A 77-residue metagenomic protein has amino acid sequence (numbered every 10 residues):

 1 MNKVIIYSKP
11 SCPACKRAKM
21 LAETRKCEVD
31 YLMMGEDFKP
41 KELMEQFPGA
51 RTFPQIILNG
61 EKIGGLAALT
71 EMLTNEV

Functional and structural regions predicted by a protein language model:
M1-C27: Local sequence-structure signature of Cys/Sec-based thiol-disulfide redox active-site neighborhoods
K9, M34, G60: Conserved residues at beta->alpha junctions
P13, F38, G64: Short alpha-helical
E28-P40: Thiol-based oxidoreductase modules, predominantly thioredoxin-like and allied folds used for disulfide exchange
K41-F47, L73-E76: Short amphipathic alpha-helix with an adjacent loop that forms part of the alpha/beta core around
F47-I57, L66-A67: Structural micro-motif
L58-V77: Non-catalytic, surface beta->alpha helical segment in thiol-disulfide oxidoreductase systems
